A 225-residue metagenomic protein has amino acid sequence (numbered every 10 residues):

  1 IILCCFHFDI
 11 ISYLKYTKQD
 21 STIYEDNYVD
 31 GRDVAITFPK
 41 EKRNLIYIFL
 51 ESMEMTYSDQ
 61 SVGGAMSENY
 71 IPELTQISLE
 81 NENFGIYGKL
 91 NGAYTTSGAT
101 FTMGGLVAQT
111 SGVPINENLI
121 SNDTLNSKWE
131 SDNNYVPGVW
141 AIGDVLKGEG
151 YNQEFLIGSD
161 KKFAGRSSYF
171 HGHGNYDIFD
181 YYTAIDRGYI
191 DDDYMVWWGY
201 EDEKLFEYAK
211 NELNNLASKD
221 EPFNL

Functional and structural regions predicted by a protein language model:
F6-L225: Soluble catalytic regions of membrane-associated enzymes that act on cell-envelope and secretory-pathway components
